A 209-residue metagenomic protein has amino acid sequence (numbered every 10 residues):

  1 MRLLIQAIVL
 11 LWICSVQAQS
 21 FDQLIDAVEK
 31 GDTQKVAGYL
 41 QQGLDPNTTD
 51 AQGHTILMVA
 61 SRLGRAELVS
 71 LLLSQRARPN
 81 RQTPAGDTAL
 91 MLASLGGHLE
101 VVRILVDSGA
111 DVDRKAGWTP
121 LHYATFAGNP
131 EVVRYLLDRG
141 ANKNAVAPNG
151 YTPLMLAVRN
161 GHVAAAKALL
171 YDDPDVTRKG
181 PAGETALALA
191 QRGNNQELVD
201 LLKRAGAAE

Functional and structural regions predicted by a protein language model:
K35, E67-L68, E100-V101, E131-V132 (+2 more regions): Conserved ankyrin/ankyrin-like repeat signature
D50, T83, R114-A116, A147 (+1 more regions): Ankyrin repeat boundary/linker residues
